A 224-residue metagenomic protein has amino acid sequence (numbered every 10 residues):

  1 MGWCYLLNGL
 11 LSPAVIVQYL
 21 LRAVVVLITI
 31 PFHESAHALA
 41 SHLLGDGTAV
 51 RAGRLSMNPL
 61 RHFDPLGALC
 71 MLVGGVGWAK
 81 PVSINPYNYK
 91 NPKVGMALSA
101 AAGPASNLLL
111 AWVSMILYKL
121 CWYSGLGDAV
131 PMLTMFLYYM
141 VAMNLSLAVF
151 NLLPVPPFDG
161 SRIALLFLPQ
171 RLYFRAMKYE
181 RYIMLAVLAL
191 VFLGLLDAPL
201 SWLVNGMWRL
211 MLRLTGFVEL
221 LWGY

Functional and structural regions predicted by a protein language model:
M1-Y224: Hydrophobic transmembrane alpha-helices and their immediate loop junctions in multi-pass integral membrane proteins
